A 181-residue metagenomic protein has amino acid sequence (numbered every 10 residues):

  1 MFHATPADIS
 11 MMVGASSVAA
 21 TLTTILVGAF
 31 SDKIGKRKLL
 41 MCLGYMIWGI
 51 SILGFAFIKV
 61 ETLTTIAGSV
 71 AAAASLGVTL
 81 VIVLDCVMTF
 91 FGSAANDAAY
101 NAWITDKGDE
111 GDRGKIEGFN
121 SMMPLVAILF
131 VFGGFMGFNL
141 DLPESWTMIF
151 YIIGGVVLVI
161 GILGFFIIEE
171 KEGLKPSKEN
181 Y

Functional and structural regions predicted by a protein language model:
P6-M11, G118: Small-residue hotspots at the loop-to-helix junctions and early N-terminal turns of transmembrane alpha-helices
I9-S31, I50: Central cavity-lining transmembrane alpha-helices of secondary-active solute carriers, predominantly the Major
A19-T21, G114-N139: Glycine-rich segments within core transmembrane alpha-helices of 12-TM secondary carriers
K33-I47: Cytoplasmic membrane-interface "Motif A"-like loop-to-helix N-cap segments of 12-TM Major Facilitator Superfamily
L43-S75: C-terminal ends and interior cores of transmembrane alpha-helices in multi-pass membrane transporters/permeases
D85-M122: Cytoplasmic helix-loop-helix junction between adjacent transmembrane helices in 12-TM secondary transporters
T147-F166: Symmetry-related core transmembrane helices of the 12-TM Major Facilitator Superfamily/SLC fold
I168-Y181: Flexible cytoplasmic inter-helical loops of multi-pass small-molecule transporters
